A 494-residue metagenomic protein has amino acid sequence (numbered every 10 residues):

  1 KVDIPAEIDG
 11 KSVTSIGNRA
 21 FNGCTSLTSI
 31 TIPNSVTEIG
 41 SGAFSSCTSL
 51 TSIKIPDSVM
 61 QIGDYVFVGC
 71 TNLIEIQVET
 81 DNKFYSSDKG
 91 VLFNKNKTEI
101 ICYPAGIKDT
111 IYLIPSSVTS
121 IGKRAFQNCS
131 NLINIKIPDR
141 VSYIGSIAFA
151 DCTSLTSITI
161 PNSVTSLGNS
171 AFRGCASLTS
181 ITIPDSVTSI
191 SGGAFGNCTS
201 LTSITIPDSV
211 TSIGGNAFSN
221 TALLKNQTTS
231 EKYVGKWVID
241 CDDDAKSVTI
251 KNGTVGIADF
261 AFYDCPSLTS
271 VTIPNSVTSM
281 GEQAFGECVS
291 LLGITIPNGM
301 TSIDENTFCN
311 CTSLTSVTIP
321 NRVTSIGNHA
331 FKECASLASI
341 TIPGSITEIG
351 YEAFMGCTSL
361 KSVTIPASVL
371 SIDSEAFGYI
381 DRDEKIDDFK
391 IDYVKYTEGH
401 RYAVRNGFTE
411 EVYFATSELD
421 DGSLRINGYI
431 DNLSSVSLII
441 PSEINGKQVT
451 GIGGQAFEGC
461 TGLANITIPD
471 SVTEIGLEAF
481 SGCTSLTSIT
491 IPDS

Functional and structural regions predicted by a protein language model:
K1-S15, T25-E38, C47-Q61, C70-G90 (+17 more regions): Structural signature of tandem-repeat unit edges
I239: Helix-loop module immediately N-terminal to the HCX5R catalytic loop in PTP-like cysteine phosphatase domains
E398-F408: Short, aromatic/basic amphipathic alpha-helical patches
Y429: Acidic-aromatic substrate-binding/catalytic surfaces of carbohydrate-active enzymes
